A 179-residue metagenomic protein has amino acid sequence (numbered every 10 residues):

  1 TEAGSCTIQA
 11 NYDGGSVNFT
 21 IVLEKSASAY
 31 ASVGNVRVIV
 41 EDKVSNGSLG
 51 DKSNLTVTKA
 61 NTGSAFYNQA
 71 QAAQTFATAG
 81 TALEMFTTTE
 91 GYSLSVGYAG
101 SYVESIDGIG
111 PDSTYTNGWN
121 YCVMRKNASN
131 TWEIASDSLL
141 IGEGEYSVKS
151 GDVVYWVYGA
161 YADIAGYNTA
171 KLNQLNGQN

Functional and structural regions predicted by a protein language model:
T1-N179: Ubiquitin-like/PB1-type beta-grasp interaction modules and other compact soluble beta-rich domains
